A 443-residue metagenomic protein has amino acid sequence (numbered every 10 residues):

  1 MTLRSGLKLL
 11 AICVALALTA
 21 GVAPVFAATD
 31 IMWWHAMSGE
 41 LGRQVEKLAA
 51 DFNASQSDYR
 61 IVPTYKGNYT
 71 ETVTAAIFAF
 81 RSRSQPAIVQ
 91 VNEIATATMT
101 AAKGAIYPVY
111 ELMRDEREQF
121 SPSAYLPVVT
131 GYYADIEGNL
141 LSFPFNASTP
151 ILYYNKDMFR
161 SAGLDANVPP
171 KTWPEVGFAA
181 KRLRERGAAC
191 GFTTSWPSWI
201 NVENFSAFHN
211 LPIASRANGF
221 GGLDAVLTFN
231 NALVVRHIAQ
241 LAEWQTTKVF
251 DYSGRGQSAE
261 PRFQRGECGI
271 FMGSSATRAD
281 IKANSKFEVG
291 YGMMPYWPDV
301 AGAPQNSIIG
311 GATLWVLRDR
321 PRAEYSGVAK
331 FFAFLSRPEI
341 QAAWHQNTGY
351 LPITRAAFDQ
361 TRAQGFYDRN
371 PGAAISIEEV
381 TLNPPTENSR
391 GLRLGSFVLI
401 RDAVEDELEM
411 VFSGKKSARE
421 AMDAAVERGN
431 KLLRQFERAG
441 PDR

Functional and structural regions predicted by a protein language model:
A28-S38, Y59-T64, I88, L141 (+2 more regions): Short, well-ordered beta-strand elements
D51-P127, S161-G163, V168-K171, R262 (+4 more regions): Extracytoplasmic "Venus flytrap"/periplasmic binding protein-like
S55, A162, A239, E243-D251 (+4 more regions): Extracytoplasmic/periplasmic substrate-recognition and gating elements
I94-I151, G177, E203-A207, L233 (+2 more regions): Hinge/lid segment of periplasmic solute-binding proteins
Y110-Y125, P169, L211-R236, A283-N284 (+5 more regions): Short, solvent-exposed loop/beta-turn-alpha elements that line the ligand-binding surface or hinge of extracytoplasmic
A124, G292, Q346-D406, M410 (+1 more regions): Long, aromatic- and glycine/proline-rich binding clefts that accommodate carbohydrate-like moieties
A134-F145, P150, R160, P174-V226 (+1 more regions): Extracytoplasmic/periplasmic solute-binding protein
G177-R182, F220-S253: Glycine-centered hinge/linker elements that transmit conformational signals in sensory and ligand-binding systems
